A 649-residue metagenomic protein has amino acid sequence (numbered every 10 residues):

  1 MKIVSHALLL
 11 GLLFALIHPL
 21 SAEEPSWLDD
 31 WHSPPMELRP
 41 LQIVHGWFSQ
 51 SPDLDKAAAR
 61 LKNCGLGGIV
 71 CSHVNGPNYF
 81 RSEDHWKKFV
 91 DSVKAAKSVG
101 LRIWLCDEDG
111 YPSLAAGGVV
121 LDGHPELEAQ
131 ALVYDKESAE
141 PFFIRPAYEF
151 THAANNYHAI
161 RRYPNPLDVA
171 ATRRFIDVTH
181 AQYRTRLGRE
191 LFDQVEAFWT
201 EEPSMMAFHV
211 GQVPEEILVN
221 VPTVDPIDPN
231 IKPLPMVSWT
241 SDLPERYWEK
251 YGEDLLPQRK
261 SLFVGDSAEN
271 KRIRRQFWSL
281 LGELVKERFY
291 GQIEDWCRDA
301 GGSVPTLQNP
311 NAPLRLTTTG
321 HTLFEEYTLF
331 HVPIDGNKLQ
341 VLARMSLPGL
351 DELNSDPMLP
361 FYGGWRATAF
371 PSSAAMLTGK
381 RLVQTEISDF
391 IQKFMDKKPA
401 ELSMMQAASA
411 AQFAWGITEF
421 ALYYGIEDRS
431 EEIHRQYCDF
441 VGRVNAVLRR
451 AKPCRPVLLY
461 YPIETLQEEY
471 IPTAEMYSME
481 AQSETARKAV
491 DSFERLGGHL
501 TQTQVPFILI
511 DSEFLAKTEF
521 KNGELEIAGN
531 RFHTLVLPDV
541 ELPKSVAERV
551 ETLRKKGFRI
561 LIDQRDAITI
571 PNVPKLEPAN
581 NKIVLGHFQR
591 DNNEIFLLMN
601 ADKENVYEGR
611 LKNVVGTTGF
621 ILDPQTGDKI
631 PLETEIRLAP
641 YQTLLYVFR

Functional and structural regions predicted by a protein language model:
M1-A7: Positively charged n-region of N-terminal signal peptides that target proteins for export
A7-H18: Bacterial N-terminal signal peptides
L20-A22: Boundary at the C-terminal end of the N-terminal hydrophobic targeting segment
P25-W31, V441-N445: A short, compositionally biased domain-edge/stem linker segment
W27-G68: Mature N-terminal segment immediately following signal peptide/propeptide cleavage in secreted/periplasmic
R39-H45, L54-D55, G68-C71, F80-Y111 (+4 more regions): Carbohydrate-binding surfaces of carbohydrate-active enzymes
S72-R173, D177, R189: Acidic/aromatic-lined carbohydrate-recognition and catalytic surfaces of CAZymes acting on diverse glycans
F175-Q182, C438: Short linear interaction motifs
